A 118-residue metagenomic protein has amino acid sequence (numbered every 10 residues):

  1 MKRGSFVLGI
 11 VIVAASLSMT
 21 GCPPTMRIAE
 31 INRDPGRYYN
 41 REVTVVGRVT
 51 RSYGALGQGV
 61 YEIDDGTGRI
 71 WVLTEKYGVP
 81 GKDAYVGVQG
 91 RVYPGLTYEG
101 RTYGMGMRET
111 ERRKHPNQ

Functional and structural regions predicted by a protein language model:
M1-C22: Sec-dependent bacterial lipoprotein signal peptides
S16-Q118: OB-fold and OB-like single-stranded nucleic-acid-recognition modules and their adjacent interaction interfaces
